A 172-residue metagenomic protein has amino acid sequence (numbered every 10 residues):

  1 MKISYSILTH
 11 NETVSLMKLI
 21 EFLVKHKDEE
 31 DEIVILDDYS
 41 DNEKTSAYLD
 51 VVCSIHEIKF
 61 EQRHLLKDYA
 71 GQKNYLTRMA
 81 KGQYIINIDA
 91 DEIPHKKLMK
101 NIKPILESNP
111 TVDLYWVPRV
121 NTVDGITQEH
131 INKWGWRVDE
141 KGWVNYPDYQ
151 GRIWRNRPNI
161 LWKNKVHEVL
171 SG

Functional and structural regions predicted by a protein language model:
M1-K25: N-proximal low-complexity "stem/linker" segments adjacent to membrane-targeting elements
K18-F22, A47-Y48, Y75, K100-P104: A short acidic, amphipathic alpha-helical/loop segment
E21-Q62: Acidic donor-binding segment of Leloir-type glycosyltransferases
D31, I58, K81-Q83, D91 (+1 more regions): Conserved acidic residues
T45, Y69-A70: Conserved donor sugar-nucleotide recognition element shared by glycan-biosynthetic enzymes
Q62-Y69: Short, acidic/glycine-rich phosphate-metal binding loop used to engage nucleotide
A70-T77, Y84, I93-G172: Catalytic-site signature of metal-activated, phosphate-bearing donor transferases, centered on the GT-A/GT-A-like
